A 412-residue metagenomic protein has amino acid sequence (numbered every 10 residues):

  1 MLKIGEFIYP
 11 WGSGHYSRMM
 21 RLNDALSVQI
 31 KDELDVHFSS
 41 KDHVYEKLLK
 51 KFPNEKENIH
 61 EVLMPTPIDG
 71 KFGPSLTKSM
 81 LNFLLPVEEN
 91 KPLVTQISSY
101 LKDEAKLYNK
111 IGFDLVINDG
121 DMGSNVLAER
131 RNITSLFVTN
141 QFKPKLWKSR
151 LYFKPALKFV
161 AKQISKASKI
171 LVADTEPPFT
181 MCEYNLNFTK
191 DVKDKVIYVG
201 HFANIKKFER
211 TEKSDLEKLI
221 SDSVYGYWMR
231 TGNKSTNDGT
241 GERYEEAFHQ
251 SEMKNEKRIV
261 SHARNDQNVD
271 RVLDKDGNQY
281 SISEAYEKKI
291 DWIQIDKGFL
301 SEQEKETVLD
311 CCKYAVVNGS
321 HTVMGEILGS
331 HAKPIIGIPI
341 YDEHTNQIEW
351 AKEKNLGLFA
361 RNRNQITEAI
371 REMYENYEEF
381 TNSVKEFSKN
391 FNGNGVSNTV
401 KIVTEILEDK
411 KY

Functional and structural regions predicted by a protein language model:
F7-M20, S235-G239: A short, glycine/small-residue-rich beta-strand->loop->alpha-helix junction that serves as a flexible
P10, A25, E33-T95, K289-W292: Conserved nucleotide-sugar phosphate-binding/catalytic loop shared by glycosyltransferases and other
L76-N118, M122: Conserved nucleotide-sugar donor-binding subdomain of glycosyltransferases
V116-D119, E302-Q347: A donor-sugar binding/catalytic signature common to diverse glycosyltransferases and related nucleotide-sugar
R130-H201: Active-site-proximal region of nucleotide-activated glycan assembly enzymes, centered on histidine/acidic-rich loops
N204-Y314, T345: Donor-nucleotide binding loops and adjacent catalytic segments primarily of GT-B fold Leloir glycosyltransferases
L358, R363, A369-F387, D409-Y412: Conserved donor-nucleotide binding/catalytic region of nucleotide-linked donor-dependent transferases
N392-Y412: C-terminal alpha-helical cap of glycosyltransferases
